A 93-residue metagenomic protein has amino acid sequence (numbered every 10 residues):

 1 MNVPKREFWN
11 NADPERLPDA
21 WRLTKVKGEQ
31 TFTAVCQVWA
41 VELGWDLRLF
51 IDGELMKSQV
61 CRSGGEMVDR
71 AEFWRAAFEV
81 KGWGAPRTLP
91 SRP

Functional and structural regions predicted by a protein language model:
M1-T31, I51-K57, D69, G84-P93: Negatively charged, low-complexity tracts enriched in Asp/Glu with abundant Ser/Thr
P18, E42, V60-C61, A71: Hydrophobic alpha-helical segments and their boundary regions
K27, L43, S63, K81-W83: Feature targets compositionally biased, intrinsically disordered low-complexity regions with long contiguous runs
F32-M56: Short aromatic-glycine-(Arg/Gly/Cys) micro-motifs in beta-strand/loop hairpins
Q37, C61-R62: Residue-level structural signal for beta-strand termini and adjacent loop
V41-L43, A77, R87: A composition-biased, non-transmembrane "mature-region" signal
R62-K81: A short, charged, amphipathic alpha-helix used as a generic interaction element across diverse proteins
